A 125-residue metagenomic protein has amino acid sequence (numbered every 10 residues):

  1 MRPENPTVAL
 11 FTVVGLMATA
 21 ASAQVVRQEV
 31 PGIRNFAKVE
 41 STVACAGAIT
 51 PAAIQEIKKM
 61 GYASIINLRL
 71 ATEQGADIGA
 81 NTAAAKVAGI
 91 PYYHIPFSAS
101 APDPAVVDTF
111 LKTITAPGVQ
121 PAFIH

Functional and structural regions predicted by a protein language model:
M1-F11: Bacterial N-terminal signal peptides that target proteins for export
G15, T19-A122: Cys-dependent protein tyrosine phosphatase-like superfamily
